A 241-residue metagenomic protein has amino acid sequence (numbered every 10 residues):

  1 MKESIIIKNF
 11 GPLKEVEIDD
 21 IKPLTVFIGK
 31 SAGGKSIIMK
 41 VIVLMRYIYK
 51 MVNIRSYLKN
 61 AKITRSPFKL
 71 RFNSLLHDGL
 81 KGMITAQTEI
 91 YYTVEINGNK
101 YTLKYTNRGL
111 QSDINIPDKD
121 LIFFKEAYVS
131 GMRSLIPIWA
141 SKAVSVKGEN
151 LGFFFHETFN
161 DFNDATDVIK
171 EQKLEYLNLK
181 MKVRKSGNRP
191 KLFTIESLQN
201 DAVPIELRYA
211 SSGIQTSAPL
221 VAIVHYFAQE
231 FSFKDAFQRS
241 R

Functional and structural regions predicted by a protein language model:
M1-V43: Pre-Walker A-like glycine/lysine-rich segment at the N-terminus of P-loop NTPase domains
I6, R46-S240: Phosphate-coordinating catalytic segments in nucleotide- and nucleic-acid-processing enzymes
K22-V26, S130, R241: Short, proline-centered helix/strand-breaking motifs
